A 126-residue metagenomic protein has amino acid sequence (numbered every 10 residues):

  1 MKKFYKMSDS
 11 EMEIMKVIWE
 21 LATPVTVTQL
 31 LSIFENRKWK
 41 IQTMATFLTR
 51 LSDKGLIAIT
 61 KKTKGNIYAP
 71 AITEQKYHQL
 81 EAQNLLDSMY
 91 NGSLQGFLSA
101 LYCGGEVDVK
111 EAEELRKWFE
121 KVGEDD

Functional and structural regions predicted by a protein language model:
M1-V17, D125-D126: Short alpha-helical segments that sit at the start of domains
F4-S10, K62-E81: Short, cationic-aromatic polyanion-contact patches
W19-T23: Short helix-capping/hinge SLiMs at alpha-helix to coil transitions
P24-I33: Short acidic, hydrophobic short linear motifs in intrinsically disordered regions
S32-I41: Short helix-coil junctions and helix-kink-helix linkers
A45-T49: Short, hydrophobic-biased segments on the C-terminal half of alpha helices that form "recognition helices"
G55: Glycine-centered, phosphate/nucleic-acid-interacting loop/turn motifs that mediate DNA/RNA or nucleotide
L80-G123: Amphipathic alpha-helical dimerization/coiled-coil segments that flank or bridge DNA-binding/regulatory modules
